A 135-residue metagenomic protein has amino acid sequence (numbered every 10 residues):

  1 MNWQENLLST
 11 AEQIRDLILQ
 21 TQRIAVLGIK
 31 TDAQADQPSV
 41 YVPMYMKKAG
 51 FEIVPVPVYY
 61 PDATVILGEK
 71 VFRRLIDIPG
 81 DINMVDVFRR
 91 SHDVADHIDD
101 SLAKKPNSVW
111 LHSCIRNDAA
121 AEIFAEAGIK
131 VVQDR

Functional and structural regions predicted by a protein language model:
M1-R89, V94-R135: Structural/interface elements that position substrates and couple domains in central-metabolism enzymes
